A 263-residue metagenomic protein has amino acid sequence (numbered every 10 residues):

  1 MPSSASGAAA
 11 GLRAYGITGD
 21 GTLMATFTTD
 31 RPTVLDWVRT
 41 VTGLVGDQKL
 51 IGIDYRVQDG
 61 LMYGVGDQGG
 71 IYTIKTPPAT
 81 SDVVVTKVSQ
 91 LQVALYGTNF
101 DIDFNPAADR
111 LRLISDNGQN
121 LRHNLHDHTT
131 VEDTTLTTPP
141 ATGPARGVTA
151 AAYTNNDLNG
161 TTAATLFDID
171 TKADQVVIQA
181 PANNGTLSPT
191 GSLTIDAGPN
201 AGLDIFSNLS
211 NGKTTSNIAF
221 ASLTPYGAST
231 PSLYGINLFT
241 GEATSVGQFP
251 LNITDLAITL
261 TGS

Functional and structural regions predicted by a protein language model:
S6-A8, I51-G60, V93-D109, P144-T162 (+2 more regions): Structural signature of eukaryotic scaffold interfaces centered on beta-propeller domains
G11, G21-F27, G70-K75, N117-N124 (+3 more regions): Structural motif
R13-I17, L61-G64, R110-L113, G160 (+3 more regions): Conserved beta-propeller blade signature
I17-G43, G66-D82: Beta-propeller domains
F27-T33, I74-S81, H123-D133, V176-T186 (+1 more regions): Short loop/turn segments immediately following beta-strands, especially the blade-tip and inter-blade linker loops
V34-L44, V83-V93, V131-T142, G185-I195 (+1 more regions): A short beta-strand motif characteristic of beta-propeller blades
N159-T194: Short helix-loop boundary/capping segments
L238-S263: Blade-level signature of beta-propeller repeat domains, shared across WD40, Kelch, NHL, RCC1 and BNR/Asp-box propellers
